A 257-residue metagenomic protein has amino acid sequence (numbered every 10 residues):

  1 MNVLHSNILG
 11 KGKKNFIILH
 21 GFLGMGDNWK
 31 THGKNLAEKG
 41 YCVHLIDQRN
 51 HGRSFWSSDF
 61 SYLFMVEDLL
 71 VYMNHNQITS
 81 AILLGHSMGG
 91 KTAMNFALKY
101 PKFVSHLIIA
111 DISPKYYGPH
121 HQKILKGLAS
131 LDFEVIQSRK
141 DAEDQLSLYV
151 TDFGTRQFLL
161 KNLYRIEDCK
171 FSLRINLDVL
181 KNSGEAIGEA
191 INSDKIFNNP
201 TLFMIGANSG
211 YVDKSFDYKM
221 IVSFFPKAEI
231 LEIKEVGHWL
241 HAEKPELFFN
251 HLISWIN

Functional and structural regions predicted by a protein language model:
M1-I17, E38-Y41, I78-T79, F225-E229 (+1 more regions): Alpha/beta-hydrolase fold catalytic core
K13, G21-G24, S87: Active-site glycine-rich loops that stabilize anionic/oxyanionic intermediates across multiple enzyme folds
L19-G21, I205: The conserved beta1-alpha1 loop
K30-G33, E38, H44-L84, M88 (+1 more regions): Active-site loop/oxyanion-hole signature of alpha/beta-hydrolase fold enzymes
N95-L98, S105-I136: Flexible "cap/lid" loop of the alpha/beta hydrolase fold
P119, E134-G188: Conserved alpha/beta-hydrolase catalytic His-Asp/Glu region
D168-F224, E229: Conserved serine/cysteine hydrolase catalytic core
V236-P245: Catalytic histidine-centered segment of alpha/beta-hydrolase-like enzymes
